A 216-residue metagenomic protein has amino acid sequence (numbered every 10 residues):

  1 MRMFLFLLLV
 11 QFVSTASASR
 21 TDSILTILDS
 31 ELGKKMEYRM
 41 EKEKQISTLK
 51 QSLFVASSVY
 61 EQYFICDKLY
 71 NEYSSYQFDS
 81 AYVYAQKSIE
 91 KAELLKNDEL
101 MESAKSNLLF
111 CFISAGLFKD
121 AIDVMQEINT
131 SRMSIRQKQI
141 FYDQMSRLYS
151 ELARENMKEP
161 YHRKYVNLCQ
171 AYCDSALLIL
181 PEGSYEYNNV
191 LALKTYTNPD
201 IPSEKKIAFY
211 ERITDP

Functional and structural regions predicted by a protein language model:
M1-F4, S19: Short, Lys/Arg-enriched, disordered terminal segments
M3-F12: Sec-dependent N-terminal signal peptides
S14-P216: A "functional boundary" signal
